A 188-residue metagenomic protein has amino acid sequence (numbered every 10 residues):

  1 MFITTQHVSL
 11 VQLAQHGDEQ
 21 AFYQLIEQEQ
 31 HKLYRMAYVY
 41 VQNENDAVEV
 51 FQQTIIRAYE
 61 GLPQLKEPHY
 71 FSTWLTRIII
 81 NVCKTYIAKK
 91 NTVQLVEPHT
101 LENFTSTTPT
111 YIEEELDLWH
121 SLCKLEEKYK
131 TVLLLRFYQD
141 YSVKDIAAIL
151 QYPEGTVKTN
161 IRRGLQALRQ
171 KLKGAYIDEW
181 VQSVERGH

Functional and structural regions predicted by a protein language model:
M1-T4, S9, L13, H120 (+2 more regions): C-terminal edge and immediately downstream basic/flexible tail or linker adjoining helix-turn-helix-like DNA-binding
I3-H7, T85, T92-L122, S142 (+1 more regions): Internal acidic/polar
V11-R35, K130: A short, charge-rich alpha-helical start-of-domain segment used by transcription regulators
Q15, Q53-Y70, K90-N91: Sigma70-family region 2
R35, E49-I56, H69-N81: Structural recognition of an alpha-helix C-terminal capping motif at a helix-to-coil junction
P63-K66, R77-E97, R163: Arg/Lys-rich amphipathic alpha helix in sigma70-family domain 2
T73, I80, K84, Y129 (+2 more regions): DNA-recognition helix of helix-turn-helix
V132-R136: A short pre-motif secondary-structure segment
